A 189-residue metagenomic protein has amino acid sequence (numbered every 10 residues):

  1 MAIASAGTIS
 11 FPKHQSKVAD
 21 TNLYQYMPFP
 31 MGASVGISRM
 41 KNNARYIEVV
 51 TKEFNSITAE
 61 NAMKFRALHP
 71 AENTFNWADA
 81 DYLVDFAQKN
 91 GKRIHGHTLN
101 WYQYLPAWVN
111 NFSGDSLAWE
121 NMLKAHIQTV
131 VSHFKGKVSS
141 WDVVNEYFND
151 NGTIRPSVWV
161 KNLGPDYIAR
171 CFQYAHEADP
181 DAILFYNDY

Functional and structural regions predicted by a protein language model:
M1-T21: Bacterial Sec-dependent N-terminal signal peptides
T8, P12-K13, S34, W119 (+1 more regions): Generic hydrophobic/packing signal
Q15-S56, E60: Boundary/entry segment of secreted carbohydrate-active catalytic domains
V18-D20, K52, S56-P70, D79-Y189: Substrate-binding cleft and catalytic face of glycoside hydrolase catalytic domains, especially the flexible beta-alpha
